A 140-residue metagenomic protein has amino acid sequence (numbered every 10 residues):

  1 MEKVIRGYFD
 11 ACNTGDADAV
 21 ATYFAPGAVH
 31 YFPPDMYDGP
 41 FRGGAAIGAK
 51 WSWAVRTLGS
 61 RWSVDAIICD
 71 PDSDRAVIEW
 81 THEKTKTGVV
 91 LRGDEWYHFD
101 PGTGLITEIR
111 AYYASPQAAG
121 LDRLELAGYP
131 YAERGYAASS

Functional and structural regions predicted by a protein language model:
M1-G27: Short acidic-aromatic low-complexity motifs
V4, A46, V89: Soluble or luminal CAZymes and related metallo-dependent hydrolases
R6-G7, P26, H30, A76 (+1 more regions): Generic signal for short, ordered secondary-structure residues within or immediately flanking folded domains
Y8-F9, Y23-F24, F41, Y97 (+1 more regions): Aromatic side chains
C12-N13, G27, P34-M36, F41 (+5 more regions): Generic alpha-helical secondary structure signal
D18-S73: A solvent-exposed, acidic/Ser-Thr-rich amphipathic alpha-helical stretch
S52-S140: A beta-strand edge to alpha-helix "cap/lid" segment located at domain peripheries
